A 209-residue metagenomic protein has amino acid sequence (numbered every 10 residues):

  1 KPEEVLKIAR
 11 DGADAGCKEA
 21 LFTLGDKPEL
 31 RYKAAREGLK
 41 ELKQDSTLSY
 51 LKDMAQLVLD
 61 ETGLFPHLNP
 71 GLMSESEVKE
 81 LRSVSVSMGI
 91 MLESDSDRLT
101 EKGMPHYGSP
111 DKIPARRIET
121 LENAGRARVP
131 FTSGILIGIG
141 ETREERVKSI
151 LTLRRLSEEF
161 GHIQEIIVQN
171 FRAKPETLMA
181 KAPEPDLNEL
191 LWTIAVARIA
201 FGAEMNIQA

Functional and structural regions predicted by a protein language model:
K1-L156: Conserved Radical SAM active-site core
L6, D60-T62, V147-A209: Auxiliary Fe-S-binding modules of radical SAM enzymes
